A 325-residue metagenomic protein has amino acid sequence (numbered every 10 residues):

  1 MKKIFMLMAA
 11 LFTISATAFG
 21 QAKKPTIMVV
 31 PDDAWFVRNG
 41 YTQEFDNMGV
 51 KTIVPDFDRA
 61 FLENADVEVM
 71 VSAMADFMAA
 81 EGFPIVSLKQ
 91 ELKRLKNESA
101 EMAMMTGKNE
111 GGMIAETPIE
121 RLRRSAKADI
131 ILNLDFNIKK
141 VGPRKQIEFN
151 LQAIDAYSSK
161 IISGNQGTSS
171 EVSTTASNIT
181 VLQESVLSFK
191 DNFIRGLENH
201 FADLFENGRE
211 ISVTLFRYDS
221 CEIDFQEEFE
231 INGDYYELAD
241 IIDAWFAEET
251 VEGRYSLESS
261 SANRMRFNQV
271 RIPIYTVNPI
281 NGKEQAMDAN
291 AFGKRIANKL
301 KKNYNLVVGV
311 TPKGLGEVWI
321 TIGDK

Functional and structural regions predicted by a protein language model:
M1-K23: Bacterial Sec-dependent N-terminal signal peptides
Q21-E44, K160-R254, F292, N298 (+2 more regions): C-terminal/domain-edge helix-coil "capping" segments
A22-K24, A65, V69, A73 (+5 more regions): Extracytoplasmic
V30-D33, L88-Q90, D135-N137: Active-site-proximal beta-strand/loop segments in catalytic clefts of secreted hydrolases
V37-G40, L95-S99, V141-R144, E222-I223: Extracytoplasmic/secreted cell-surface and envelope-processing proteins
Q43-A126, I131, Y235-N303: N-terminal segment of the mature soluble domain
I130-A176, L315-K325: Amphipathic beta-strand/beta-sheet edge segments enriched in Tyr/Trp
D135-K139, R254-S260, V308-V310: Short amphipathic beta-strand and strand-loop transition segments with alternating hydrophobic
